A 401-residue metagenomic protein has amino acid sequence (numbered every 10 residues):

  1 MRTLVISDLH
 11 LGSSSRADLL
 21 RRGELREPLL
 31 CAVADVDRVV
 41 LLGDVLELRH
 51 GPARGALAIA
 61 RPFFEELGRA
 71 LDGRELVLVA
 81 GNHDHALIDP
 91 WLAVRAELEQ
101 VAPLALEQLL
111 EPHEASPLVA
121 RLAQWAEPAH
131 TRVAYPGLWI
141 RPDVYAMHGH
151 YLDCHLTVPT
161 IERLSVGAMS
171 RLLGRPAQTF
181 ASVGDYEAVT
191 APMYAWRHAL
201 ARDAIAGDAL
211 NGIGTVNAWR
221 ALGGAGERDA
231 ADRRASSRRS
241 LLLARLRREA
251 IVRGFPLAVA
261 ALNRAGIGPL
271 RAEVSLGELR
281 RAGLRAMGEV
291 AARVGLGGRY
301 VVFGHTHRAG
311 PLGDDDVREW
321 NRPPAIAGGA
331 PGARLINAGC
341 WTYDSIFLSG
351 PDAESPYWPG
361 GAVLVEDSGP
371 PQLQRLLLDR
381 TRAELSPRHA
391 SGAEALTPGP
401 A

Functional and structural regions predicted by a protein language model:
M1-A401: Extended recognition/assembly regions associated with phosphoester-bond processing machinery
